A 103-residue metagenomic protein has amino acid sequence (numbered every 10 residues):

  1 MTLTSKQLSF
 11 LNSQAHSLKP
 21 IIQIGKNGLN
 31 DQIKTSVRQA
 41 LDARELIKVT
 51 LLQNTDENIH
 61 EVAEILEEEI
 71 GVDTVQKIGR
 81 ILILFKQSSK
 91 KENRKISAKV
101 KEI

Functional and structural regions predicted by a protein language model:
M1-I103: Positively charged, polar, low-complexity stretches
